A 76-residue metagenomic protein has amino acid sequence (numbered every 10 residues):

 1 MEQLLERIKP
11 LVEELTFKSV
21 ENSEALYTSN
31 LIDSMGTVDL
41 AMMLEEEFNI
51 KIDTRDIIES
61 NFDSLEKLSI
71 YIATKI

Functional and structural regions predicted by a protein language model:
M1-S19, I70-I76: Thiotemplate assembly-line natural product biosynthesis machinery
E13-L31, F48-D56: Phosphopantetheine carrier-protein modules
L40: Short active-site alpha-helical segment characteristic of glycosyltransferases and processive polysaccharide synthases
R55-I57, F62-T74: C-terminal structural segments of small proteins and small subunits
